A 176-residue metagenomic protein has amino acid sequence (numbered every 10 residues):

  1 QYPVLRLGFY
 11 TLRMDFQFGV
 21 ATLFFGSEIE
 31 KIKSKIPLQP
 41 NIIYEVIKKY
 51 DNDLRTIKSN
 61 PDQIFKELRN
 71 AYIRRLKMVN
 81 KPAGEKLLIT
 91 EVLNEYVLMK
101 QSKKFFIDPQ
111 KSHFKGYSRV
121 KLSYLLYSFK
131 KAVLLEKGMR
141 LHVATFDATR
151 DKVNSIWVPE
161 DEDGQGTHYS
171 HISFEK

Functional and structural regions predicted by a protein language model:
Q1-T56: Long, compositionally biased intrinsically disordered regions
G8, G19, G26, G84 (+3 more regions): Residue-identity detector for glycine
L38-A144: Long, positively charged binding patches that form subdomain-scale interaction surfaces for polyanionic ligands
R119-K176: C-terminal engagement modules used by replication, chromatin/transcription, nuclear envelope/ESCRT, and ubiquitin
